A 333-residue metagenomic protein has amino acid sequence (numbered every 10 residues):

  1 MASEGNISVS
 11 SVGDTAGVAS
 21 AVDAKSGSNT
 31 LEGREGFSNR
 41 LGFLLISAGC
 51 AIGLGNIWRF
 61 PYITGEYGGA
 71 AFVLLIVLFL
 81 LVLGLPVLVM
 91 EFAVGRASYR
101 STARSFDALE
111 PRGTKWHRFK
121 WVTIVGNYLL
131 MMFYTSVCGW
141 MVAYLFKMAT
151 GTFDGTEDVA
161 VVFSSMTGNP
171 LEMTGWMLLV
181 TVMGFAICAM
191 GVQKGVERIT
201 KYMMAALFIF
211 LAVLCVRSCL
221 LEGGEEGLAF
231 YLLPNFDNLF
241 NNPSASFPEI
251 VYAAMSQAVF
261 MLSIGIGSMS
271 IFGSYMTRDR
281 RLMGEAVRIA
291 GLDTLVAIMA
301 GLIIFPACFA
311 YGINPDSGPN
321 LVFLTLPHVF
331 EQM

Functional and structural regions predicted by a protein language model:
M1-W58, V87-F92, R96-W121, T277-R281: Membrane-interface "cap" regions at the ends of multi-pass membrane proteins
D23-G33, F37, E197, K201-M333: Membrane-embedded translocation segments of transport machinery
N29-E35, I63-Y67, A97-V122, T135-Q193 (+2 more regions): Inter-helical loop and helix-membrane interface segments of multi-pass membrane transporters/permeases
G36-S47, F72-L75, T114-Y128, T174-V180 (+3 more regions): Select transmembrane alpha-helical segments in multipass membrane proteins
G42, G69-V77, T114-M132, E197-L207 (+1 more regions): Alpha-helical transmembrane segments and their helix-start/interface "positive-inside/aromatic belt" motifs in integral
G49-G55, G95-R96, M131-S136, A258-G265 (+1 more regions): Short helix-coil transition sites and intra-membrane helix breaks within transmembrane domains of multi-pass
T64-E91, E172-M173: Extracellular loop-to-transmembrane helix junctions
I76-L85, I124-A149, W176-M190, A205-S218 (+1 more regions): Hydrophobic core segments of alpha-helical transmembrane domains in multi-pass membrane transport and ion-translocation
